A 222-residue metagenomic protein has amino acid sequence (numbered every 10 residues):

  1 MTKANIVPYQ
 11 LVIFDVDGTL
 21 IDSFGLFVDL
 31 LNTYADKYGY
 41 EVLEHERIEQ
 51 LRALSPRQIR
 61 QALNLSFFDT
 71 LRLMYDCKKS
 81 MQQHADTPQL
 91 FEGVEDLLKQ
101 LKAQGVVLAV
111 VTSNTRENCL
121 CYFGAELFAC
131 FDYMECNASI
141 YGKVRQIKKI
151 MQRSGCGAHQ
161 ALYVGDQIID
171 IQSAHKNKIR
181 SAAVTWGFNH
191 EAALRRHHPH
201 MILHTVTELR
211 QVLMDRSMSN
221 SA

Functional and structural regions predicted by a protein language model:
N5-D96, Q104: N-terminal helical cap/lid subdomain that shapes the substrate entry/recognition surface in HAD-like hydrolases
N5-V7, Q104-V106, S154-Q160, R216-S217: Glycine-rich phosphate-binding loop signature in dinucleotide/nucleotide-binding domains
L11, V144-I171: Conserved Lys-Pro-Asp/Glu-containing loop-to-beta segment of HAD-superfamily phosphomonoesterases, centered on
L30, R47, S55, I59 (+4 more regions): Hydrophobic alpha-helical segments typical of transmembrane helices and their membrane-interface/capping positions
R47-I48, C130-Y141: A short, structured active-site edge motif that brings together acidic residues
Q83-L120, R145: Short, acidic loop-to-helix structural element flanking the phosphoryl-transfer center in phosphate-processing enzymes
E126-M134, A193-L213: Structural recognition of alpha->loop->beta junctions
Y163-I202: Acidic, Mg2+-coordinating phosphoryl-transfer loop and its flanking beta/alpha structural elements, shared across
